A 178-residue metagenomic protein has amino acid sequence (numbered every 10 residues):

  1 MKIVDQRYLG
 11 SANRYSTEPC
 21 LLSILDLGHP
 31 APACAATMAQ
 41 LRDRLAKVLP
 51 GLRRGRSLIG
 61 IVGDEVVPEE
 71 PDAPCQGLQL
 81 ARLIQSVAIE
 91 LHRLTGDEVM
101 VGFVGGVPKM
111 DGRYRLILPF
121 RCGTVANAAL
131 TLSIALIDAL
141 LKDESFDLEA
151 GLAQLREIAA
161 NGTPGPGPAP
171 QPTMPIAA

Functional and structural regions predicted by a protein language model:
M1-A178: Preference for protein termini
